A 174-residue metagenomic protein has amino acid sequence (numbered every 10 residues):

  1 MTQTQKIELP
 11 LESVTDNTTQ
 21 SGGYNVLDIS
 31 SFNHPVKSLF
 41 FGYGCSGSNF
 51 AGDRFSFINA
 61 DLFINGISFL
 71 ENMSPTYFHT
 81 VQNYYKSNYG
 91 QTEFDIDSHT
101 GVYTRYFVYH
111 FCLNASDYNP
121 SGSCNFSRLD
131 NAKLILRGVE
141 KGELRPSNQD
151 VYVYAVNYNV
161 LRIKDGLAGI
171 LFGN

Functional and structural regions predicted by a protein language model:
M1-N174: Flexible assembly/topogenesis modules
